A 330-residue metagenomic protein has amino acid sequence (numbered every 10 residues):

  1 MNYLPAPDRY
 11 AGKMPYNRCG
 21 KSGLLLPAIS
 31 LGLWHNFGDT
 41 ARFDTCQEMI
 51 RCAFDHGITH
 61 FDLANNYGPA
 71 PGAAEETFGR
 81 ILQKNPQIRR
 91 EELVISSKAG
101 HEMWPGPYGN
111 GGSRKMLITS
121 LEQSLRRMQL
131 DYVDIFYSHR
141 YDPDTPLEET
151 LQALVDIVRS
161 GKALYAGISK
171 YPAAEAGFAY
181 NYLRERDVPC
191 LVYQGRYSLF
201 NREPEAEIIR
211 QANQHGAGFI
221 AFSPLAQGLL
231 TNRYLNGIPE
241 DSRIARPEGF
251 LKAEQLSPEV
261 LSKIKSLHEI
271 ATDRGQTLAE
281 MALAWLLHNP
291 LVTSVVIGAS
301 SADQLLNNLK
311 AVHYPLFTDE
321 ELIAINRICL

Functional and structural regions predicted by a protein language model:
M1-L93: N-terminal binding-site loop/beta-alpha segment at the start of enzyme catalytic domains that lines or forms
N2-K13, T145-L330: Beta/alpha (TIM)-barrel catalytic core signal, keyed to glycine-rich beta->alpha loops juxtaposed to Asp/Glu that bind
G20-G38, S96-G109, Y132, Y137: N-terminal small/glycine-rich loop or linker at the start of catalytic domains across soluble metabolic enzymes
P27-L31, F61-L63, L93-S97, F136-S138 (+4 more regions): Hydrophobic faces of well-ordered beta-strands that scaffold small-molecule active sites in alpha/beta enzyme cores
F37-R42, N66-A73, D142-P146, A173-A174 (+1 more regions): Acidic-and-aromatic substrate-binding clefts and catalytic sites of carbohydrate-active enzymes
A41-A53, G112-M128, A176-Y180: Short, acidic/polar
A41-T45, A73, T77, Y108-M116 (+2 more regions): Alpha-helix N-cap and loop-to-helix initiation/capping positions
L125-T145: Active-site groove signature of glycoside hydrolases
